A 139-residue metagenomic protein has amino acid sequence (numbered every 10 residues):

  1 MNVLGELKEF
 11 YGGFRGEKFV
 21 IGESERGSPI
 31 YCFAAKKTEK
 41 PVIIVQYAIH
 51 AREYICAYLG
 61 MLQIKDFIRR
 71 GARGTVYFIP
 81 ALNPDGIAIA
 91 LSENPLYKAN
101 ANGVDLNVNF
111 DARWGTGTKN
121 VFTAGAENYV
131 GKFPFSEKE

Functional and structural regions predicted by a protein language model:
M1-I30: Short glycine- and acidic-rich boundary segments immediately preceding or forming the N-terminal edge of structured
E9, G13, K37, R69-R73: Secondary-structure boundary motif
E23, I44-Q46: Residue-level signal for helical boundary/lining positions with a hydrophobic bias
G27, A48, F78: Conserved hydrophobic/aromatic pocket- or pore-lining residues that grip, position, or stack substrates in active sites
S28-C32, I87-A90: Short, solvent-exposed polar/charged micro-motifs at secondary-structure junctions
I30-P41, A48: Short beta-strand-to-loop junctions in surface cap/lid or active-site-entrance loops
K40-V42, E53-I64, I68-E139: Active-site/substrate-binding loop(s) of hydrolase catalytic cores
